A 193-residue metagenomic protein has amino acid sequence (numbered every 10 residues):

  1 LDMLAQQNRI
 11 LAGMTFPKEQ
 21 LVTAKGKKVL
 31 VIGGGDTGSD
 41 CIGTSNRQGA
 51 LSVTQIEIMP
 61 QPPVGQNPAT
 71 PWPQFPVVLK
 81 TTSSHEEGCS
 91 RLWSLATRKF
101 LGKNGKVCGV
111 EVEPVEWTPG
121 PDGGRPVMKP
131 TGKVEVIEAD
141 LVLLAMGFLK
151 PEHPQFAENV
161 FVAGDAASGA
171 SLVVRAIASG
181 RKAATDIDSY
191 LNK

Functional and structural regions predicted by a protein language model:
L1-K193: Residues forming the flavin
